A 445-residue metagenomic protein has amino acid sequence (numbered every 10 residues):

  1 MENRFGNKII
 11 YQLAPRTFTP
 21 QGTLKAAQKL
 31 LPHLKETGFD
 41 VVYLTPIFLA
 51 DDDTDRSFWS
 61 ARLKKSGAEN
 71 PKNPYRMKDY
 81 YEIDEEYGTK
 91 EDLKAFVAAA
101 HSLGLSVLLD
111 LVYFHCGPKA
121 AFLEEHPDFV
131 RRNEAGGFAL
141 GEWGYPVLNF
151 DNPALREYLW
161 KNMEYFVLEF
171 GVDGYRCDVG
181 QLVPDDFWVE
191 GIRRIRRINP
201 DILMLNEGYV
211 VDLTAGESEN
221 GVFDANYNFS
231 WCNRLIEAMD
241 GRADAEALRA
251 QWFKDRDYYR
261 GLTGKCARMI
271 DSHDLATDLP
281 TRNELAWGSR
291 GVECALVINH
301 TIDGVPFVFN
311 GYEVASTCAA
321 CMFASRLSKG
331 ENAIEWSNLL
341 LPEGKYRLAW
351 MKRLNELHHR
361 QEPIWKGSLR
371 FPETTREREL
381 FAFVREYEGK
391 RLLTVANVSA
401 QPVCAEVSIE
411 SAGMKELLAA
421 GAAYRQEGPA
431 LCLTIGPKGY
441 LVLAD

Functional and structural regions predicted by a protein language model:
E2-G22, L31-D40, P46-F170, E190-N199 (+1 more regions): Substrate-binding/active-site clefts of carbohydrate-active enzymes
I9-Y11, V42-L44, V107-L109, Y175 (+3 more regions): Hydrophobic faces of well-ordered beta-strands that scaffold small-molecule active sites in alpha/beta enzyme cores
A27-D40, V97-H101, F253-Y259, A295-I302: Short amphipathic alpha-helices and their capping/turn segments at secondary-structure boundaries
Y43-D52, D110-K119, D178-P184, E207-V211 (+1 more regions): Short, solvent-exposed turn/loop segments enriched in Gly/Ser/Thr/Pro and often Arg
D52, R56, R260-A412, G436: Loop/helix patches that line or flank the sugar-binding groove of alpha-linked glycan CAZymes
L168, D178-G261, C266, A315-R353 (+3 more regions): Active-site-proximal helices and loops of the catalytic beta/alpha 8
E416-L431: Solvent-exposed beta-strand/loop surfaces of large extracellular or lumenal domains
E427-D445: C-terminal beta-strand-rich structural cap/linker in extracellular carbohydrate-active enzymes
